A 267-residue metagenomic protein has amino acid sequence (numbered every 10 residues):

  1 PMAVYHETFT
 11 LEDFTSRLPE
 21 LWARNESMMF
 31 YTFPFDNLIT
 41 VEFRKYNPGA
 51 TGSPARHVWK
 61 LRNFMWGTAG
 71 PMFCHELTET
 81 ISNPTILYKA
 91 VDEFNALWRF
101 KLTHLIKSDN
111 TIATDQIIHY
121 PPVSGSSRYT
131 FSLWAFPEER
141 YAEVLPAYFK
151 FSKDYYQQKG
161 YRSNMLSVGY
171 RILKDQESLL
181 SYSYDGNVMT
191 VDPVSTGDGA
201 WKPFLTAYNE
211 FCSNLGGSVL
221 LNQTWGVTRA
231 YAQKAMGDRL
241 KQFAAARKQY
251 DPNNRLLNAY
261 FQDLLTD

Functional and structural regions predicted by a protein language model:
P1-D267: Noncatalytic alpha-helical scaffold of FAD-dependent oxidoreductases
